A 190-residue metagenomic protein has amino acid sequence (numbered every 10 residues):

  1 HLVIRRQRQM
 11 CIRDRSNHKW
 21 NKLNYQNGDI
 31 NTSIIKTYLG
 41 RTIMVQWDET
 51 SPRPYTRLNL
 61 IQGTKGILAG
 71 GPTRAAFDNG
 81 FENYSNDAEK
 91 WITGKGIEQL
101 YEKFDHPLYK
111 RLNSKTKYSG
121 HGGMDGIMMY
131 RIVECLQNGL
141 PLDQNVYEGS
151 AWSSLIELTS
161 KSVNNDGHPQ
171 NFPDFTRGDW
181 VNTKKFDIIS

Functional and structural regions predicted by a protein language model:
H1-I12: Single conserved hydrophobic/aromatic residue that forms the stacking wall/gate of nucleotide- or nucleobase-binding
R5-R6, G28, S51, I61: Rossmann-like dinucleotide-binding core of oxidoreductases
S16-H18, D29: Short, Gly/Pro- and small/polar-rich lid/capping loops
W20-Q26, E49-T50, H121: Short Gly/Pro-enriched turn/cap motifs at secondary-structure boundaries
N24-D29, T37-Y38, P52-R53: A short catalytic or substrate-binding loop motif that flags glycine-/basic-rich loops and adjacent residues that bind
S33-L39, G63-T64: Active-site beta-strand termini and strand-to-loop segments that position acidic
M44-W47, G71: Beta-strand scaffold of nucleotide-dependent catalytic cores
P52-S190: C-terminal helical cap and adjacent loop that interface with cofactors, partners, or active-site loops
